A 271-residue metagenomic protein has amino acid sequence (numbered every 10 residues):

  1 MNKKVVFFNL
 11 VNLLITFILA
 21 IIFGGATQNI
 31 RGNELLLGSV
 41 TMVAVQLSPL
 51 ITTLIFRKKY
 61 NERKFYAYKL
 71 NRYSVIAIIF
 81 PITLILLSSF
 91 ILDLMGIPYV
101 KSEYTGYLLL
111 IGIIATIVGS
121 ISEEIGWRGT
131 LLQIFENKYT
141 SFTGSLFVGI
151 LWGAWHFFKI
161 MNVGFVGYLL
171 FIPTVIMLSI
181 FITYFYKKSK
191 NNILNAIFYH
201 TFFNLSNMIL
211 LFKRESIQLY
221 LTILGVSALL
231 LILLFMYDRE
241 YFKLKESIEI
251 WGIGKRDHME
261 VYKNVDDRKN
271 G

Functional and structural regions predicted by a protein language model:
M1-S120, L211-G271: Specific transmembrane helices
L13, V43, L109, I113 (+7 more regions): Residue-level signature of the transmembrane alpha-helical core of multi-pass small-molecule transporters
I15-G24, S88, V148-I160, A196-K213: Kinked, hydrophobic transmembrane alpha-helices enriched for aromatic residues and small/kink-inducing positions
F17, L169-G225: Functionally important transmembrane alpha-helices
Y73-T83, K138-W152, T201-M208, R256-H258: Small-residue-rich segments of transmembrane alpha-helices in multi-pass membrane proteins, especially helix faces
L87, L131, L178-I182: Hydrophobic/aromatic residues in alpha-helical transmembrane segments
I121-G126, T130-L131, F135, A154 (+3 more regions): Active-site His/Glu-centered metal-binding helix of metallohydrolases
S122-G149, K187-N191: Membrane-interface helix/loop boundary segments of multi-pass membrane proteins
